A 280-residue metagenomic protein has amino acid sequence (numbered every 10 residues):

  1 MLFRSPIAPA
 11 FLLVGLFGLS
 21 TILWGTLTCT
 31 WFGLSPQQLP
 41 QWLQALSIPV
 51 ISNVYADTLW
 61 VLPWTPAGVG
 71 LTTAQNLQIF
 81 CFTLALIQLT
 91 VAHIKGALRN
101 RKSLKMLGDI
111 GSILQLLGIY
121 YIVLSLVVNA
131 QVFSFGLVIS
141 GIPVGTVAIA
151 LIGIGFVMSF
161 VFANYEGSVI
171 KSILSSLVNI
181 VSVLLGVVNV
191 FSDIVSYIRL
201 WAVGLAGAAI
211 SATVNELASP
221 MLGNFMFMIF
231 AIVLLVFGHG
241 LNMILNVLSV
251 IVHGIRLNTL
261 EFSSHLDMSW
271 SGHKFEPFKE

Functional and structural regions predicted by a protein language model:
M1-E280: Conserved, carboxylate-rich catalytic/transport cores that coordinate ions
